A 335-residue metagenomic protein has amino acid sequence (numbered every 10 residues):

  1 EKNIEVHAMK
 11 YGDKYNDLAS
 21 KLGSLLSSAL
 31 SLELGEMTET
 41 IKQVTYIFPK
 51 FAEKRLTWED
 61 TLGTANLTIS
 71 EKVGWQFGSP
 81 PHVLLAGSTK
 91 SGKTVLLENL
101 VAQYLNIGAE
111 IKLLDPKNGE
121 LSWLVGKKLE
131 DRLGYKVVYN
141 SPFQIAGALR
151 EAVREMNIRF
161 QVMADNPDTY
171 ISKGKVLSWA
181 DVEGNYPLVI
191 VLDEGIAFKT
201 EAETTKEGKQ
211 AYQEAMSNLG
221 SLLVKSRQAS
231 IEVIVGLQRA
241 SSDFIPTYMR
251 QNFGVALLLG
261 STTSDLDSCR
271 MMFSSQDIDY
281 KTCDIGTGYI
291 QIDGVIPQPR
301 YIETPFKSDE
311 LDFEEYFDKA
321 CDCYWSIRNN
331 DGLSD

Functional and structural regions predicted by a protein language model:
E1-T64, A240: N-terminal "pre-motor" subdomain/linker immediately upstream of P-loop NTPase catalytic cores
N3, R55-D165, L188-V189, I196-T263 (+4 more regions): P-loop NTPase catalytic phosphate-binding loop
H7-Y11, T40-W58, P142, V224-R227 (+3 more regions): Mature, Sec-exported extracytoplasmic domains of Gram-positive
S20, S24, S28, R150 (+3 more regions): Solvent-exposed alpha-helical segments within well-ordered globular domains of core cellular machineries
V73, A180, Q298-R300: Short beta-strand segments
T169-K173: Intrinsic-disorder detector for long, low-complexity, phosphorylation-rich regulatory segments in eukaryotic complex
W179-L188: Short basic/glycine-enriched coil/helix segment immediately N-terminal to the Walker B
E201, M249-L257, S275, I285-D335: Conserved P-loop NTPase motor module
